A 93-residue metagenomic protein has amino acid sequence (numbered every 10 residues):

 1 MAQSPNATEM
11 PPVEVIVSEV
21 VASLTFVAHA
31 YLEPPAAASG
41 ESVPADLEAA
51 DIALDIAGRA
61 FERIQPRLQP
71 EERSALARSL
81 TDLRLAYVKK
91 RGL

Functional and structural regions predicted by a protein language model:
M1-L93: A charge-rich, low-complexity, intrinsically flexible signal that marks solvent-exposed coils, linkers, repeats
